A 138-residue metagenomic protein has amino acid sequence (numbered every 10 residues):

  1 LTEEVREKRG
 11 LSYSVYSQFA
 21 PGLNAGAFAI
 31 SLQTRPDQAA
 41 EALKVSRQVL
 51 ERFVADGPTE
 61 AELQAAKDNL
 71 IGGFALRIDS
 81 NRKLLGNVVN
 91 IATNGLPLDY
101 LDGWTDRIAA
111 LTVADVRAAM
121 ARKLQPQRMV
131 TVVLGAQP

Functional and structural regions predicted by a protein language model:
T2-A110, Q127-G135: M16 family metallopeptidases and their MPP-like homologs
D115-V133: Bilobed periplasmic-binding protein-like "clamshell/Venus-flytrap" ligand-binding domains
